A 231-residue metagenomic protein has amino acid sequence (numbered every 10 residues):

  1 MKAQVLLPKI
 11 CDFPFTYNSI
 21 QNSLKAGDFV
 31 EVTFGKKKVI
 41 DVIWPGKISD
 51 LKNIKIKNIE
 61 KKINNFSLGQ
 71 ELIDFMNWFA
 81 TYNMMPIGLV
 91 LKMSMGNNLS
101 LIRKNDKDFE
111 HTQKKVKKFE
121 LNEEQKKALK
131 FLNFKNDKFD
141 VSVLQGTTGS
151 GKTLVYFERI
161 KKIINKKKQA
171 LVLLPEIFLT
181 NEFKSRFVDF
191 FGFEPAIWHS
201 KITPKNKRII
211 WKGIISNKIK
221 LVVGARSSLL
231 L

Functional and structural regions predicted by a protein language model:
M1-L231: Accessory, non-ATPase domains that flank or precede helicase/AAA+ motor cores in DNA-metabolism machines
